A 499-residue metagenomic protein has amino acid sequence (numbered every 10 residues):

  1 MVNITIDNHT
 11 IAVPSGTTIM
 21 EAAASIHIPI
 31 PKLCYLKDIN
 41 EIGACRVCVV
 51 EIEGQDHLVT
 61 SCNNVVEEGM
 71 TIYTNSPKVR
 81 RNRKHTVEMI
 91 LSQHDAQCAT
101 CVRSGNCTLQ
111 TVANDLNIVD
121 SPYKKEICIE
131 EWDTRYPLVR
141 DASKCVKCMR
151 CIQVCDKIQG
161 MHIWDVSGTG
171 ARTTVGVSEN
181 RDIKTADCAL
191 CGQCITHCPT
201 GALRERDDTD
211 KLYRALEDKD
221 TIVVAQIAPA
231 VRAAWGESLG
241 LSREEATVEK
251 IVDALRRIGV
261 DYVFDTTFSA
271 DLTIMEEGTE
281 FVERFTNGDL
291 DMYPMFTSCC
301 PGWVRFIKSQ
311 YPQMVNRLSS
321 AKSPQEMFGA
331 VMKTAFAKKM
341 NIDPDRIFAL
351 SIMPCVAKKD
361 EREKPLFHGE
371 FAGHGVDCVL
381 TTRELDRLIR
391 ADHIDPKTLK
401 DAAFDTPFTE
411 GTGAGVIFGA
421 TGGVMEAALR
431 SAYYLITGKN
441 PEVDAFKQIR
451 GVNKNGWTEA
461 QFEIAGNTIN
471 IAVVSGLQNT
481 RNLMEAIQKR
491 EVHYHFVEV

Functional and structural regions predicted by a protein language model:
M1-H9: Eukaryote-biased recognition of intrinsically disordered, low-complexity regulatory segments
N8, L36, D141-A142, T185 (+1 more regions): Aromatic-flanked redox-active Cys/Sec active sites in thiol-based oxidoreductases, especially the WC-centered
H9-S15: A short N-terminal beta-strand-loop micro-motif at the entrance of redox/enzyme domains
A12, T134, K144, D187 (+2 more regions): Charged, low-complexity surface patches
S15-G69, N75, V79, E205-V499: Iron-sulfur-associated redox domains of electron-transfer enzymes in respiratory and anaerobic energy metabolism
R46-L190, T196, L203-I222: Fe-S ferredoxin-like electron-transfer domains and their immediately adjacent linker/connector regions across
H162, I195, L385-I389: Mobile "lid/hinge" segments at catalytic clefts and subdomain interfaces of large enzymes
